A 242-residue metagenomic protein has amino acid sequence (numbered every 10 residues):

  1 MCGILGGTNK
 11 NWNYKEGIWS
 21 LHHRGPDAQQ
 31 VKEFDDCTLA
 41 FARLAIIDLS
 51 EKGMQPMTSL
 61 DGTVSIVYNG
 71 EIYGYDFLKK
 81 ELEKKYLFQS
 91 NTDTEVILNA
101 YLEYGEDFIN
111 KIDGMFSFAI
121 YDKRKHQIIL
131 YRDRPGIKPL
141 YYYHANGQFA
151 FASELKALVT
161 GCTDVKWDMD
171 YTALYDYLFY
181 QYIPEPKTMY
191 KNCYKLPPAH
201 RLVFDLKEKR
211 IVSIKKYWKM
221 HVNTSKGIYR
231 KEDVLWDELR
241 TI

Functional and structural regions predicted by a protein language model:
M1-I242: Cysteine-centered catalytic environments shared across enzyme families
